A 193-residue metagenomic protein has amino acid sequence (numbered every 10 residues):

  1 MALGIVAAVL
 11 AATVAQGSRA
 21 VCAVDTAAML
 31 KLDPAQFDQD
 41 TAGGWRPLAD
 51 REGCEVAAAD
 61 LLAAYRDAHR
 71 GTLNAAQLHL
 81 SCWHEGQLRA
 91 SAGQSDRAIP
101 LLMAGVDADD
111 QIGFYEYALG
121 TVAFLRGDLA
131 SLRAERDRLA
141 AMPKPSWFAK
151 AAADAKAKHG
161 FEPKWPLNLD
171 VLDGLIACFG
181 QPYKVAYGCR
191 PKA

Functional and structural regions predicted by a protein language model:
G4-Q16: Hydrophobic h-region of N-terminal signal peptides that target proteins for export in Gram-negative bacteria
G17-L80, L139-A193: N-terminal alpha-helical interaction modules that lie
H84, A118-L125: "A position-specific structural signal for the A-helix of alpha-solenoid helical repeats
Q111-I112, P145: Short coil loop/turn residues that delineate tetratricopeptide repeat
